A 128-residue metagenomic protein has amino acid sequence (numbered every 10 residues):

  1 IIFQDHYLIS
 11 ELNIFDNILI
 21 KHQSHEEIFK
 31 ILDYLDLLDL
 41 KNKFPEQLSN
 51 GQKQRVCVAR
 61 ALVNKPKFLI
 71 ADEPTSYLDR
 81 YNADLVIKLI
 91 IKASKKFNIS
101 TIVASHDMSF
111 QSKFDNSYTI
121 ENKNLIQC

Functional and structural regions predicted by a protein language model:
Q4-I9, D107: Catalytic "switch" loops of ABC-type ATPases
S24-L35: ABC nucleotide-binding domain "signature" region
F44-L48, Q52-Q54: Conserved ABC ATPase signature
V58: Hydrophobic anchor residue at the start of the ABC signature
V63-K67: A short, proline-enriched helix->beta-strand linker immediately N-terminal to the Walker B motif in ABC-type P-loop
L69-D72: Catalytic Walker B motif of ABC-type/P-loop ATPase nucleotide-binding domains
D79: ABC-family nucleotide-binding domains
